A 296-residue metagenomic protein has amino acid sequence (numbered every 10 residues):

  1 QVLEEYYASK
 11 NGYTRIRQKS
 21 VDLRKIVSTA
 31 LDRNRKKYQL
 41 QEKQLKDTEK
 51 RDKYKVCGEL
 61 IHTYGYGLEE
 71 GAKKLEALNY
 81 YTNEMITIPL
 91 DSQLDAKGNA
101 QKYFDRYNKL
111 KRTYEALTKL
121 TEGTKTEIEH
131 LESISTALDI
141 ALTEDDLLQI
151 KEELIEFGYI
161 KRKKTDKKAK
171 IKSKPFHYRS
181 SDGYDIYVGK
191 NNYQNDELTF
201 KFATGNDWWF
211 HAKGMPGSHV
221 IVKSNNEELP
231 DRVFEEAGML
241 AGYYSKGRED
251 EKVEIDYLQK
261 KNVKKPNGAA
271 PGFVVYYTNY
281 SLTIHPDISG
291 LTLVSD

Functional and structural regions predicted by a protein language model:
Q1-D296: Extended, highly charged segments
